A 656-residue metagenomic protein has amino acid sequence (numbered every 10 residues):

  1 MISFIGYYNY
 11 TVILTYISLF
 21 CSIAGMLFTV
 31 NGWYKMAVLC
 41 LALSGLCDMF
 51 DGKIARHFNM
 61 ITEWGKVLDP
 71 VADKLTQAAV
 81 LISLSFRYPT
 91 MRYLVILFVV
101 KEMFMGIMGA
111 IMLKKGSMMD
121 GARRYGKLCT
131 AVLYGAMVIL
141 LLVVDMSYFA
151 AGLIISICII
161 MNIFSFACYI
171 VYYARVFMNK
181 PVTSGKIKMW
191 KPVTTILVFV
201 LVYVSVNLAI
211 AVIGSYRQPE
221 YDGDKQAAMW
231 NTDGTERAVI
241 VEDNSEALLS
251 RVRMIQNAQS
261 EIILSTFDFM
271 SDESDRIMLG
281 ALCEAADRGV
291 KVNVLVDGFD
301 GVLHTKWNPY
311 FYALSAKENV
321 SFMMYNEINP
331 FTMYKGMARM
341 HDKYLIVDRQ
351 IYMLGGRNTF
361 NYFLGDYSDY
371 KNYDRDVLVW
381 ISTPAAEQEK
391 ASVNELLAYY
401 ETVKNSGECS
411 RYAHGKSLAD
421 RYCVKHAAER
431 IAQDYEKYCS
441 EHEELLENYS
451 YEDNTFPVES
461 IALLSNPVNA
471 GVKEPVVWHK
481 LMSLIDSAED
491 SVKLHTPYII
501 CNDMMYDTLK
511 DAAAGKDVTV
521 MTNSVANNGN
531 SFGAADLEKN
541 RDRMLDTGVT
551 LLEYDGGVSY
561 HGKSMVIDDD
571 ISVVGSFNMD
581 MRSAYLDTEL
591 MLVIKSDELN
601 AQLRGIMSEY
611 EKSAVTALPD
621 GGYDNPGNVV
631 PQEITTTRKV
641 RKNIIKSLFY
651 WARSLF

Functional and structural regions predicted by a protein language model:
M1-F50, L133, M137, M161-F177: Topogenic membrane-insertion module of multi-pass membrane proteins
M1-I17, K53-V71, A110-T130, V176-G185: Interhelical loop and helix-boundary elements at the membrane-water interface of polytopic inner-membrane proteins
V12-T15, H57-I111: Multi-pass membrane catalytic core of lipid/isoprenoid biosynthesis enzymes
L19, I23-M26, L68-L81, Y125-L141: Small-residue-rich segments of transmembrane alpha-helices in multi-pass membrane proteins, especially helix faces
A24-L39, A78-V95, L141-G152: Helix-coil boundary and interhelical linker segments in multi-pass alpha-helical membrane proteins
A37-S44, Y93-F104, G152-I160: Hydrophobic core segments of alpha-helical transmembrane domains in multi-pass membrane proteins
L128, F149-L153, V182-I196: Membrane-interfacial entry segments at the cytosolic side of transmembrane helices
K186-K306, Y310-V320, F331-A338, V347 (+1 more regions): Charged, low-complexity intrinsically disordered terminal segments
